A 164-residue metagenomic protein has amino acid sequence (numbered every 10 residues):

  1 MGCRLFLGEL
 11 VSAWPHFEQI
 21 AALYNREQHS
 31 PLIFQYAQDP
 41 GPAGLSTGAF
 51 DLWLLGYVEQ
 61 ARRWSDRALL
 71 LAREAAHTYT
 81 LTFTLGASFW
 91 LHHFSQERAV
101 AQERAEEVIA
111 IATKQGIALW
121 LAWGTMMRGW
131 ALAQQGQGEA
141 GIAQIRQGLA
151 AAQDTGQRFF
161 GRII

Functional and structural regions predicted by a protein language model:
M1-A13, A37-Y57, A68-L70, Y79-E97 (+3 more regions): Tandem amphipathic alpha-helical repeat scaffolds
R4, S30, I142: Phosphate/diphosphate-binding glycine-rich loops and adjacent basic-rich segments that engage nucleotide
E18-L32, D66-H77, E106-I117, R146-Q157: Amphipathic alpha-helical segments of tetratricopeptide repeats
A99, R104-Q115, Q134, E139: Long, internal scaffold/assembly segments composed of regular secondary structure
G138-Q147: Flexible glycine/proline-rich, aromatic-decorated loop/lid segments
E139-A140, D154-G156, F160: Structured C-terminal cap/extension of enzyme domains
